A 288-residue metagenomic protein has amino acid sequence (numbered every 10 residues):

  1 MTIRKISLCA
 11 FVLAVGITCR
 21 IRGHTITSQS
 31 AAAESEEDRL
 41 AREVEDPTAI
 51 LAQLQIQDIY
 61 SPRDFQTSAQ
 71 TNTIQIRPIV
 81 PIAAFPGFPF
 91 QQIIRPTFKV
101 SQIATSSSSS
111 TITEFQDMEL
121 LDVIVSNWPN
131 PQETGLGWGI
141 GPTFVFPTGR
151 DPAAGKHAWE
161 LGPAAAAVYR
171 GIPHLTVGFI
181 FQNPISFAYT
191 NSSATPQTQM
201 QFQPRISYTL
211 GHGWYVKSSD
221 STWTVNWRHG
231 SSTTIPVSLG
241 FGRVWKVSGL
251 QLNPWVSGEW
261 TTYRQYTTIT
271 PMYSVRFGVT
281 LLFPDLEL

Functional and structural regions predicted by a protein language model:
M1-C9: Bacterial N-terminal signal peptides that target proteins for export
C9-T18: Bacterial N-terminal signal peptides
R20-R22: Sec/Tat signal peptide C-region and signal peptidase I cleavage site
H24-L288: Transmembrane beta-barrel domains of Gram-negative outer membranes and organellar outer membranes
